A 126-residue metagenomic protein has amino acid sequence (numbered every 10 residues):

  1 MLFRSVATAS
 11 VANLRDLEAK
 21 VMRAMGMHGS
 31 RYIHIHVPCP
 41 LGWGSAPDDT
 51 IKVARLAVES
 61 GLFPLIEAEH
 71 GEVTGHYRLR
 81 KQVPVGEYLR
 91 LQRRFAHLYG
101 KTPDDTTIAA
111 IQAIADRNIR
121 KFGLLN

Functional and structural regions predicted by a protein language model:
M1-L2: Short, small-residue-biased leader/transition segments that mark boundaries at the very start of proteins
T8-A9, Y32-H36: Short, conserved beta-strand edge motifs with alternating hydrophobic and charged residues
S10-E18: Active-site glycine- and acidic-residue-rich loops that bind and position anionic ligands or nucleotide-like cofactors
M22: Active-site-proximal loop/hinge segments that shape catalytic or ion-binding/gating pockets
V37-N126: Flexible, low-complexity linker and terminal segments
